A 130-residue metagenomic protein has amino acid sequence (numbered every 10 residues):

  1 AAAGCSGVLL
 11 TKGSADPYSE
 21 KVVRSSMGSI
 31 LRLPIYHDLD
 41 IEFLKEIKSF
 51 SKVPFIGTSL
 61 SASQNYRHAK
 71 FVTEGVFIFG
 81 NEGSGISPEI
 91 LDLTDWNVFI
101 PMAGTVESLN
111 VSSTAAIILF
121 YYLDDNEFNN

Functional and structural regions predicted by a protein language model:
A1-A62: RNA substrate-binding interface of SAM-dependent RNA methyltransferases
A2-A3, R24-I30, P88-N130: Structured adenosyl-cofactor binding patch, chiefly the S-adenosyl-L-methionine
T11-K12, I35-L39, S63-N65, G83-I86 (+2 more regions): Short, surface-exposed, polar/charged, turn-prone segments marking secondary-structure boundaries
Y18, Y66, F71, F120-Y122: Aromatic side chains
E46-K52, H68, D124, F128: Secondary-structure boundary motif
I56-G104, N110: Active-site/ligand-binding-proximal alpha/beta "capping" segment
